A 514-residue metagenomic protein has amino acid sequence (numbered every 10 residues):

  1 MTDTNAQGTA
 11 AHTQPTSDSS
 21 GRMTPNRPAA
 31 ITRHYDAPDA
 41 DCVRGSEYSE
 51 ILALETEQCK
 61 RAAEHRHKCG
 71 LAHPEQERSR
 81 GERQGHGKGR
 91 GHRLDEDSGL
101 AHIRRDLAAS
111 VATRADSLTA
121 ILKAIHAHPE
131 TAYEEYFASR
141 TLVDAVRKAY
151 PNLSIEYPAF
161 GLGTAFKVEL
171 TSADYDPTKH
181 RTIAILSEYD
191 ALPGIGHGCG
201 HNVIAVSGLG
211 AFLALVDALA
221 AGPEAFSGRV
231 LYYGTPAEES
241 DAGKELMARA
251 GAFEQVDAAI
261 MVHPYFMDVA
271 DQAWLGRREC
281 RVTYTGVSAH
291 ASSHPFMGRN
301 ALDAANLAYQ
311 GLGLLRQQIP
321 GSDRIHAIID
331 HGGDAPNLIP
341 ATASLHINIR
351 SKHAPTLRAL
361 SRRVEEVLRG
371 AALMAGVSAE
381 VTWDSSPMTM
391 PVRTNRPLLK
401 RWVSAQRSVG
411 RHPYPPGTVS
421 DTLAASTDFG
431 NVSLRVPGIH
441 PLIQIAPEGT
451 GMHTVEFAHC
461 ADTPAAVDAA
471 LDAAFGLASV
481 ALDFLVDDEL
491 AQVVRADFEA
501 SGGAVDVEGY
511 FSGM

Functional and structural regions predicted by a protein language model:
D3, H12, D18, N26-R33 (+3 more regions): Metal-dependent amide/peptide-bond hydrolase catalytic core, centered on the "pita-bread" metallohydrolase fold
D3-V230: Acidic/His- and Gly-rich active-site-bordering loop/insert found across diverse amide/peptide-bond hydrolases
D97, A101, R105-A108, A112-T119 (+15 more regions): Electropositive phosphate-/nucleotide-binding environments in soluble metabolic enzymes
T164-K167, T171, D190-G198, N202-V203 (+3 more regions): Histidine/acidic-residue-rich, glycine-tolerant segments that coordinate divalent metal ions
I183, Y233, A258-I260, P437-P441: Hydrophobic/aromatic beta-strand patches that form the interior of the parallel beta-sheet core in alpha/beta enzyme
A184-L186, C280-T285, H440-Q444: Non-cysteine beta-strand/loop elements that form the S-adenosyl-L-methionine
